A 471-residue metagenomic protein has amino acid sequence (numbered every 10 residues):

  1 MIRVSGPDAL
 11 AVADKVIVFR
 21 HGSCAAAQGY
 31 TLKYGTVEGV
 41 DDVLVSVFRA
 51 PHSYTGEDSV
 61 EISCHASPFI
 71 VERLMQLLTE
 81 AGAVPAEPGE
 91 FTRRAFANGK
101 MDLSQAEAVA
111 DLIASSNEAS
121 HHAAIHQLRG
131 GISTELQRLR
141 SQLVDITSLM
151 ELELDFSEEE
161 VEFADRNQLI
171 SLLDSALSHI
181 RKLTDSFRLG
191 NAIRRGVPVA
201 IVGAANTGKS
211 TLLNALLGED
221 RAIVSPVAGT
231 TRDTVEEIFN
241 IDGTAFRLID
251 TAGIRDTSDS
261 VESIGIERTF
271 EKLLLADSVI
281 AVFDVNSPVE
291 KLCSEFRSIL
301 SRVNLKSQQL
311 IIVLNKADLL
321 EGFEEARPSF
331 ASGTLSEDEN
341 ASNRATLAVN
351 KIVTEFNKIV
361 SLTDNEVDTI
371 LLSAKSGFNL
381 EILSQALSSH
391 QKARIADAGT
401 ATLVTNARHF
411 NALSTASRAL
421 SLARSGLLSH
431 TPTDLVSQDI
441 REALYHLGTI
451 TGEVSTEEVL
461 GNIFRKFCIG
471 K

Functional and structural regions predicted by a protein language model:
M1-H122, H126, G130, V303-K306 (+1 more regions): A glycine-rich (often HGG/GG-containing) alpha/beta subdomain
G6-A9, A50-S53, S67-F69, M101-D102 (+4 more regions): Conserved nucleotide-binding/hydrolysis micro-motifs of P-loop NTPases
T36-G39, V45-F48, T230-T257: Switch I (G2) and immediately adjacent beta-strands of P-loop GTPase domains
H121-N240, T257, L275, N286-K471: C-terminal-of-GTPase-core extension/linker across diverse P-loop GTPases
L213, E237-I238, T244-R247, F270 (+1 more regions): Terminal RNA-binding accessory module
L248, V282, V313: Generic enzyme active-site microenvironment
E262-G265, V436: Short, conserved glycine- and acidic-residue-centered signature motifs in active-site or ligand-binding loops
I264-N286: Inter-motif core of Ras-like GTPase G domains
